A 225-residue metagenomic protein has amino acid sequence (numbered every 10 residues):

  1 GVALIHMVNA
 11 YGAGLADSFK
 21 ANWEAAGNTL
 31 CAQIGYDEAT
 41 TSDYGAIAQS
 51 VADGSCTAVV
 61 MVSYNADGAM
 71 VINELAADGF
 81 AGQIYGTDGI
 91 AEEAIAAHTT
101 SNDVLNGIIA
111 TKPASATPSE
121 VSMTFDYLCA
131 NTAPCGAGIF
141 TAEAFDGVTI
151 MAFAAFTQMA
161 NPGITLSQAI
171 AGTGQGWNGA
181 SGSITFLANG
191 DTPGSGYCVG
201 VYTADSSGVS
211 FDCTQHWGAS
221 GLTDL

Functional and structural regions predicted by a protein language model:
G1-L225: Extracytosolic ligand-binding ectodomains
